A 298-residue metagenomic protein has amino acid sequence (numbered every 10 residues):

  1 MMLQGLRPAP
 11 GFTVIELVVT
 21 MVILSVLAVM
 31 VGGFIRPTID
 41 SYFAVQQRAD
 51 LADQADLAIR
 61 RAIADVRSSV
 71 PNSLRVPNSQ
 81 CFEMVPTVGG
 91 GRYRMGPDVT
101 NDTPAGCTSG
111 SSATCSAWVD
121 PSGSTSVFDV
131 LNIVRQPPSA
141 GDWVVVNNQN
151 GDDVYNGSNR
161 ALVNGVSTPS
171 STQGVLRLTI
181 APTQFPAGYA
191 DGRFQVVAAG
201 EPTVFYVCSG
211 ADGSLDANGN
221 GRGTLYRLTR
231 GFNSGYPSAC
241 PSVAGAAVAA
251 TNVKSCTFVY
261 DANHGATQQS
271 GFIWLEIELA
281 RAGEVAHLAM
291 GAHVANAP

Functional and structural regions predicted by a protein language model:
M1-F12: N-terminal leader/signal peptides at the extreme start of proteins
P10-R67: Aliphatic-rich helix starts adjacent to a transmembrane/signal segment
D40-F43, A52, Q195-A198, K254 (+1 more regions): Generic, ordered loop/turn and secondary-structure boundary motif
Q46-Y226: Extracytoplasmic beta-strand-rich oligomerization domains located immediately C-terminal to a leader/signal peptide
D98, G210-P298: Short linear sequence signals and composition-biased patches located at protein termini or domain-edge surfaces
